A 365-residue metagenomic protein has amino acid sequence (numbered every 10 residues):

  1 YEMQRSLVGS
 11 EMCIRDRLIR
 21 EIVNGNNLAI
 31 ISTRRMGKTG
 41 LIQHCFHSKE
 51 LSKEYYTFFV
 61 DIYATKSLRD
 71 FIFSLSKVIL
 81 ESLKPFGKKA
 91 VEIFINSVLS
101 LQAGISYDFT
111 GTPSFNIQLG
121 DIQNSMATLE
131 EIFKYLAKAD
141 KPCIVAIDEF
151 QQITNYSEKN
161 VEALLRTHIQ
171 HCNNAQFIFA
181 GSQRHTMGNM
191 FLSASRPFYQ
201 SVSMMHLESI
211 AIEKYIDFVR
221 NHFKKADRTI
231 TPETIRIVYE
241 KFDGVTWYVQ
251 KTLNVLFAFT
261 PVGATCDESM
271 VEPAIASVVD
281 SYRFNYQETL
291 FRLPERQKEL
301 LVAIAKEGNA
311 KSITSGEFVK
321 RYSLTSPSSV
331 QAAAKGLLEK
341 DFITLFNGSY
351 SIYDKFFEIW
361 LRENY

Functional and structural regions predicted by a protein language model:
Y1-G9: Single conserved hydrophobic/aromatic residue that forms the stacking wall/gate of nucleotide- or nucleobase-binding
G9-L18: N-terminal pre-P-loop "Q-motif" helix
N26-N27, I31-M36, G40-I144: P-loop NTPase nucleotide-binding core
F115-R184, L192: Conserved Walker B catalytic segment
R184-V202: Short regulatory helix/loop adjacent to the ATP-binding pocket of P-loop NTPases
S203-K214: Conserved AAA+ ATPase "SRH/arginine-finger" region at the nucleotide-binding site
I216-F284, E295, N347: Amphipathic alpha-helical "lid/sensor" segments that cap RecA-like P-loop NTPase cores
D280, F284-Y365: C-terminal leucine-rich, beta-strand-based interaction scaffolds used for sensing/assembly
